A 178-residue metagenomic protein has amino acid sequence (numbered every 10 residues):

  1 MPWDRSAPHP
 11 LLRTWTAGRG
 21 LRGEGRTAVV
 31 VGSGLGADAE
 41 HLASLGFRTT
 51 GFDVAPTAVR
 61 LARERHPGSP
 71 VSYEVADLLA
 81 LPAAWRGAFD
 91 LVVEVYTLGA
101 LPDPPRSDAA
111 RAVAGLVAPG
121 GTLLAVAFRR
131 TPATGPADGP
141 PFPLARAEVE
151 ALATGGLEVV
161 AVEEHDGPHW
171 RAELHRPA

Functional and structural regions predicted by a protein language model:
M1-V30, G34-W85, L101-A178: Class I (Rossmann-like) S-adenosyl-L-methionine-dependent methyltransferase catalytic domain, capturing the SAM-binding
D90: Conserved acidic residues
V93: A conserved beta-strand element that flanks and buttresses the S-adenosyl-L-methionine
Y96-A100: Short catalytic micro-motifs in class I SAM-dependent methyltransferases
